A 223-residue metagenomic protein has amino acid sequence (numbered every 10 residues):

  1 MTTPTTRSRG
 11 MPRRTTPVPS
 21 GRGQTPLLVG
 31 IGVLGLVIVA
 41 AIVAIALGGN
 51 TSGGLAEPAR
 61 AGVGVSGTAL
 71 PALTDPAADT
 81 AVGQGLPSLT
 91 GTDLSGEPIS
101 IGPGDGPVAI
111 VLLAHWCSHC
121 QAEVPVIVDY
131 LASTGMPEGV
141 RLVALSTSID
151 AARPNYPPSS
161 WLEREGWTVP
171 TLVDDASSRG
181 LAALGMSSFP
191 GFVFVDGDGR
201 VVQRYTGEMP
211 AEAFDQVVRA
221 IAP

Functional and structural regions predicted by a protein language model:
M1-G85: N-terminal targeting signals for export/organelle localization
L28, D105-G106, E163-W167, D174-P223: Thiol/disulfide oxidoreductase modules built on the thioredoxin-like
A78-V108: A short beta-strand-turn-helix
I99-I127: Short active-site neighborhood of thiol/selenol oxidoreductases, capturing the structured segment around
A109-I110, L142, F192: Hydrophobic beta-strand anchors of alpha/beta hydrolase catalytic cores
Q121-E165, V173-A182: Structural microenvironment flanking redox-active thiols in thiol-disulfide oxidoreductases
